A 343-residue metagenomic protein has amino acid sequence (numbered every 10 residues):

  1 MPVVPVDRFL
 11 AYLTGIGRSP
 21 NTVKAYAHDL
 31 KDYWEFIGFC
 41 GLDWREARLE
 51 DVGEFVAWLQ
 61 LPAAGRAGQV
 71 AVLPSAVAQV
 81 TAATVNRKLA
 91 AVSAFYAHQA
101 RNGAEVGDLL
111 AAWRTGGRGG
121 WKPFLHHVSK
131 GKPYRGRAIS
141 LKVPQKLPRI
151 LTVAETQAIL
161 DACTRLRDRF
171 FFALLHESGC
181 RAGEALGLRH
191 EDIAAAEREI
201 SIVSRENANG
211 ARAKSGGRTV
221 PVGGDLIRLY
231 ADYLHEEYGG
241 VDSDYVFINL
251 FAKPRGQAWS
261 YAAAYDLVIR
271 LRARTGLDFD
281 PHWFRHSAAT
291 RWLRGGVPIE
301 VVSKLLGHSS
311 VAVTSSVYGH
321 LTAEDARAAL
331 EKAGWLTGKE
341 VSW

Functional and structural regions predicted by a protein language model:
D7-N21, K31-H126, A158: N-terminal core-binding DNA-recognition domain of tyrosine recombinases/integrases
N102-V106, L175-R198, E300: Short, charged phosphate-coordinating catalytic segments
E105-Q157, L250-R255: Flexible interdomain linker/hinge and immediately adjacent N-terminus of the catalytic tyrosine-recombinase domain
V143-A182, L186, V241: Basic, Lys/Arg- and aromatic-enriched nucleic-acid-binding interface segment
G183, G187-R228: Conserved tyrosine-mediated DNA breakage-rejoining catalytic core shared by Y-recombinases
G223-G276: Active-site/catalytic core of tyrosine-dependent DNA strand-transfer enzymes
K253, A333-W343: C-terminal secondary-structure termini that scaffold catalytic or DNA-interacting sites
Y265-K304, H308-V311, H320, E331: Short, basic (Lys/Arg/His-rich) helix/loop patches that form interaction surfaces in the mid-to-C-terminal regions
